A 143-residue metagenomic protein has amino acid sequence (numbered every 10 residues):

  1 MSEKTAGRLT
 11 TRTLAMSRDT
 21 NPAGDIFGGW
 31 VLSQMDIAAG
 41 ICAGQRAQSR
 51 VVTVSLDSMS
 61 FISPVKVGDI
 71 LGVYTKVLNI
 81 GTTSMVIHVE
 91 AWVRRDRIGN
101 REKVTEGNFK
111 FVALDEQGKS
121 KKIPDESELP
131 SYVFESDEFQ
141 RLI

Functional and structural regions predicted by a protein language model:
E3-T11, K66-V67, L78-I143: HotDog/MaoC-like acyl-thioester-processing domains
K4-V31: Extended boundary segments
G29-S49: Active-site helix/loop of acyl-thioester processing domains in fatty-acid/polyketide metabolism, spanning hotdog-fold
Q48-P64: Small beta-barrel nucleic-acid-binding modules, principally OB-folds
